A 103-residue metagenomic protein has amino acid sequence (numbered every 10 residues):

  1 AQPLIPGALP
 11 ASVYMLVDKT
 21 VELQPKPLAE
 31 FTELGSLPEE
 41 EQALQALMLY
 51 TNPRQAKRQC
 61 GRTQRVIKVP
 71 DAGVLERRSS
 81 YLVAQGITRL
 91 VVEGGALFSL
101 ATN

Functional and structural regions predicted by a protein language model:
A1-Q45, T51-N103: Conserved NAD+-utilizing ADP-ribose enzyme module
